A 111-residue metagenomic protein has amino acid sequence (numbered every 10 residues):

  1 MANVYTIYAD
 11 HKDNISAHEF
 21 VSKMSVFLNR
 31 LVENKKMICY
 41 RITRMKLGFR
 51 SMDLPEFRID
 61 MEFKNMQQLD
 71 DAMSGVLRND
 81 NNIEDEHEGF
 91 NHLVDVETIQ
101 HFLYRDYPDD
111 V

Functional and structural regions predicted by a protein language model:
M1-N3, R50-D53: Short, flexible turn/loop "capping" segments at secondary-structure junctions
A2-D10: Active-site-flanking beta-strand signature of metal-NTP-handling nucleotidyl enzymes and homologous cyclase-like
N3, Y40-R41: Short, flexible segments with low predicted structural confidence
H11-E19: Short, surface-exposed ligand-recognition loops at beta-strand->loop->(often short) alpha-helix junctions that present
E19-V32: N-terminal first-folded block
R30-C39, M52-L54, D60-F102, D109: An amphipathic, aromatic/His-enriched active-site/gating alpha helix that lines ligand/cofactor pockets
T43-G48: Short, solvent-exposed loop/turn elements at beta->coil junctions and helix N-caps that rim active or binding pockets
